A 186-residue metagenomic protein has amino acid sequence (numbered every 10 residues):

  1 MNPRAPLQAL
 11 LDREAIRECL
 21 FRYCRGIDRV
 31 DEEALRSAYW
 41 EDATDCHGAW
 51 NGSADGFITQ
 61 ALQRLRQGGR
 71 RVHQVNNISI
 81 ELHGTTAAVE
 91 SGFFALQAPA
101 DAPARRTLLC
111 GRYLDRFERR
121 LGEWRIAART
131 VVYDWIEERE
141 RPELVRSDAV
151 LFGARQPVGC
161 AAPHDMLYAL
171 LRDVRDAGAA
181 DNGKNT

Functional and structural regions predicted by a protein language model:
M1-R29, E33-A38: Short, low-complexity N-terminal intrinsically disordered segments enriched in polar/charged residues
L10-E14, G68, A104: Short helix-capping and inter-helix turn/linker motifs at the boundaries of alpha-helical repeat units
I16, L62, G69, S79-T85 (+3 more regions): A structural signal for the main folded, soluble domain(s) of proteins
E32-P99: A solvent-exposed, acidic/Ser-Thr-rich amphipathic alpha-helical stretch
H73-V75, L108-Y113: Short, surface-exposed coil-to-beta transition loops
A88-E90, C110-L144, A149, A154-Q156: Short beta-strand edge/turn micro-motifs at domain boundaries
L96-R106, I136: Short, cysteine-centered beta-strand-loop-beta hairpins and adjacent loop/turn segments enriched in charged/polar
R139-T186: Acidic/histidine-enriched, glycine/proline-rich intrinsically disordered or flexible terminal extensions
